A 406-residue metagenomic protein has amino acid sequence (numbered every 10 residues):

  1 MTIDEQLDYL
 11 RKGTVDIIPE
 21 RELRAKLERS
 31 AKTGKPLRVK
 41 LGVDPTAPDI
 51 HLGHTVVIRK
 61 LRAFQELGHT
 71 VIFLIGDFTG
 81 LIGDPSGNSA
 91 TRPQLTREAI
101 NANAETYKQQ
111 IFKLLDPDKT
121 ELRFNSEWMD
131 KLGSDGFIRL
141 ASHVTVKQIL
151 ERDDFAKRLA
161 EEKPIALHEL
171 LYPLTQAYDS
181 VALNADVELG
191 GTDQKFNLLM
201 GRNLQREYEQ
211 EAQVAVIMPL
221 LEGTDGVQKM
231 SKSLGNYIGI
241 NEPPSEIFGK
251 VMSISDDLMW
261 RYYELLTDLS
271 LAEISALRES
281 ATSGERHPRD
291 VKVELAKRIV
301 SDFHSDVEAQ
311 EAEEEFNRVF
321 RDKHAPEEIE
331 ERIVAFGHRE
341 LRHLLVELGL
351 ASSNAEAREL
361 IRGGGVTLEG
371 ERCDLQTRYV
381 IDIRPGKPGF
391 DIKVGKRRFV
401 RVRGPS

Functional and structural regions predicted by a protein language model:
M1-R38: Positively charged, low-complexity intrinsically disordered leader regions
T14, Q94-M218: Divalent-metal (Mg2+/Mn2+/Ca2+)-assisted nucleotide/phosphate chemistry catalytic cores
L23-P85, L189-K195, G201: N-terminal catalytic cores of NTP/NDP-binding nucleotidyl/phosphoryl-transfer enzymes
G34-G42, V71, Y172-A182, P288-V291: Short, hydrophobic/aliphatic alpha-helical segments
V57-L61, L174, N197-Q205, I299 (+1 more regions): Buried hydrophobic packing segments
R62-L115: Well-ordered mid-protein domain cores that form the structural environment of catalytic cofactors
G83-G87, L132-I138, G226-M230: Short acidic, glycine/serine/threonine-rich loops at helix termini
L204-S406: Conserved nucleotide- and phosphate/pyrophosphate-binding catalytic cores in adenylate/nucleotidyl-handling enzymes
